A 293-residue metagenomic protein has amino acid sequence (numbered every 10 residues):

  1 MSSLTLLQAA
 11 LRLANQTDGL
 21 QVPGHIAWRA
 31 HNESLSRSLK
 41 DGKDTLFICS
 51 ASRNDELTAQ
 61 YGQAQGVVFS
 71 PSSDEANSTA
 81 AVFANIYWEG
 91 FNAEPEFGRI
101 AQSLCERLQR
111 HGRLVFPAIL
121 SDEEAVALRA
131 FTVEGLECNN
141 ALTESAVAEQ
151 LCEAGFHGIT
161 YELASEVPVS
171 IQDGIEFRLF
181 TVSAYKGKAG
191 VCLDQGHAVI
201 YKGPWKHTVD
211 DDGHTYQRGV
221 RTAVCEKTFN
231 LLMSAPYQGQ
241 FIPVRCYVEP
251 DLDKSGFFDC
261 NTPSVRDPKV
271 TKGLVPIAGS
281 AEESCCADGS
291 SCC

Functional and structural regions predicted by a protein language model:
S2-Y61: Conserved alpha-helix/loop element of class I SAM-dependent methyltransferases that forms part of the SAM/SAH-binding
L13, D18-V22, D41, A154-C293: C-terminal lobe and adjacent flexible extensions of AdoMet/dcAdoMet transferase-like proteins
Q63-D74: Conserved SAM-binding strand-loop segment of SAM-dependent methyltransferases
S72-E89: A short acidic, Gly/Pro-enriched loop at the edge of an enzyme's catalytic core that lines a small-molecule cofactor
P95-F116: A short glycine-rich, Lys/Arg-flanked "PGG" loop and its adjoining helix->strand segment in the class I
L114, I119-E124, A164-V167: Short "lid" loop at the C-terminus of a central beta-strand within the Rossmann-like core of SAM-dependent
I119-C138: Short, glycine-/aromatic-enriched active-site segment of Class I SAM-dependent methyltransferases
N139-Y161: Short alpha-helix
